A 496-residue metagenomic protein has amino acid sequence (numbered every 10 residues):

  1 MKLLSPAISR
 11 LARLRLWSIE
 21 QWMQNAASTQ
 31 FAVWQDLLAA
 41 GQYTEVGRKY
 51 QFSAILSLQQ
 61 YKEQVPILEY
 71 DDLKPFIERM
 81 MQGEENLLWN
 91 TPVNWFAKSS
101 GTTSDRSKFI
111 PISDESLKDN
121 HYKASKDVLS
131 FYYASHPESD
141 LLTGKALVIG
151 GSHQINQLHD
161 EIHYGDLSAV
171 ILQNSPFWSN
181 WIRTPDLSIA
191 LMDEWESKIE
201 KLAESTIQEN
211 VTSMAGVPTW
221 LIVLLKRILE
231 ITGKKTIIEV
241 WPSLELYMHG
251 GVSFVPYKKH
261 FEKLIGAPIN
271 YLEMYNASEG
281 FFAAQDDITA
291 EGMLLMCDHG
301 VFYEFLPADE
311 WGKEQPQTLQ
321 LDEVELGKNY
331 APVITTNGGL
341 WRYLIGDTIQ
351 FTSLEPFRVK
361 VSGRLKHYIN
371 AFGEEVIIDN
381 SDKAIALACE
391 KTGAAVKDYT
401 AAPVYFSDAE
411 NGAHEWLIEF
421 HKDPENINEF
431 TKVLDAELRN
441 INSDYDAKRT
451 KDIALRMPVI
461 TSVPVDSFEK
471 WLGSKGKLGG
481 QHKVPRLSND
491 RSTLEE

Functional and structural regions predicted by a protein language model:
M1-S53, Y61-L68, F76-G83, S168-E496: Active-site glycine/GP-rich loop and adjacent strand/helix microenvironment that borders small-molecule binding pockets
S28-F96, S107-I112, D119, D127-E138 (+1 more regions): Active-site diphosphate/adenylate-binding microenvironment
A97-T103: Conserved helicase ATPase motor motifs in RecA-like P-loop NTPase domains
D105-I110, Y368-A371: Short small-residue beta-strand/loop micro-motif enriched in glycine and branched aliphatics
R106, L142-G144, S243-L244, I269: Short coil/turn connectors at secondary-structure junctions
E115-K118, D423-P424: Short strand->helix junction
S125-L129, T289-E291: Short, basic alpha-helical nucleic acid-contact segments in DNA-binding proteins and DNA transaction factors
F131-P176, I189: Conserved AMP-binding loop of ANL adenylate-forming enzymes
